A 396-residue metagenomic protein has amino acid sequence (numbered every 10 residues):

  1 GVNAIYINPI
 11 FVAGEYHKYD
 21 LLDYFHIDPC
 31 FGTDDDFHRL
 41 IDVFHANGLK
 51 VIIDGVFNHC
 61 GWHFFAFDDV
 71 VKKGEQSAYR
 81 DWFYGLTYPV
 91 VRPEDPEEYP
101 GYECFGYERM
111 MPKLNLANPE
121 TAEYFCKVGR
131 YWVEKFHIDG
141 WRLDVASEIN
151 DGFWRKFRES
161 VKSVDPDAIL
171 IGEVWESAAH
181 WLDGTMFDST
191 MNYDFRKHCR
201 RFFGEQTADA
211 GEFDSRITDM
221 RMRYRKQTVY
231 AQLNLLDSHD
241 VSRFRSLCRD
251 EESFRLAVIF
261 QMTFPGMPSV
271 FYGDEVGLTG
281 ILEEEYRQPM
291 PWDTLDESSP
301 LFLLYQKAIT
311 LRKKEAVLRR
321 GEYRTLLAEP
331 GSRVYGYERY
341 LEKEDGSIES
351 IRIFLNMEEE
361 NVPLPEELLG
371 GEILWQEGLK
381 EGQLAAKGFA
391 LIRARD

Functional and structural regions predicted by a protein language model:
V2-N3, I10-K135, F157, S163 (+1 more regions): Substrate-binding/active-site clefts of carbohydrate-active enzymes
I5-I7, V51-I53, W141, L170-G172 (+3 more regions): Hydrophobic faces of well-ordered beta-strands that scaffold small-molecule active sites in alpha/beta enzyme cores
I7, Y24, F44, D54 (+7 more regions): Conserved, mostly hydrophobic/aromatic
D20-D34, E108-A122, D139-E148, R201-T207 (+2 more regions): The substrate-binding groove and active-site-proximal loops of carbohydrate-active enzymes, especially glycoside
I41, H45-N47, H59, F64 (+7 more regions): Active-site-proximal helices and loops of the catalytic beta/alpha 8
K226-R249: Active-site clefts of carbohydrate-active enzymes
F271, T279-G280, Y286-I351: Glycan-recognition and catalytic regions of carbohydrate-active enzymes
K380-D396: C-terminal beta-strand-rich structural cap/linker in extracellular carbohydrate-active enzymes
